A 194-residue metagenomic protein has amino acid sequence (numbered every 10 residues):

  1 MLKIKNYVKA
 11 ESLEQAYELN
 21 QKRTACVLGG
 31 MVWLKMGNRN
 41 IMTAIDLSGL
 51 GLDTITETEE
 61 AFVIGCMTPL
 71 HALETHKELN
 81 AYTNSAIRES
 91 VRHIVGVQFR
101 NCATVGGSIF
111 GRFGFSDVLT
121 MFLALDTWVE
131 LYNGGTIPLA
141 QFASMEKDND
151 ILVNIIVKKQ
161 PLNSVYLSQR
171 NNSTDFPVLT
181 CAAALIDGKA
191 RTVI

Functional and structural regions predicted by a protein language model:
M1-I194: C-terminal structural segment of proteins
